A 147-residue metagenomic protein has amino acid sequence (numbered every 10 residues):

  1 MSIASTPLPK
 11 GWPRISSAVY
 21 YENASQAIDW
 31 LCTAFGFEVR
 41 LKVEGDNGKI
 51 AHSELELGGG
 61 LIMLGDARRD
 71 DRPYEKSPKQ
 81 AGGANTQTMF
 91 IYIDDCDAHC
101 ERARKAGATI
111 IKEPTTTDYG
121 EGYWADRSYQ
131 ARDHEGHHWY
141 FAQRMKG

Functional and structural regions predicted by a protein language model:
M1-A18, I28-D29, F35-R132, F141-G147: Vicinal oxygen chelate
Y20-N23: Short, surface-exposed ligand-recognition loops at beta-strand->loop->(often short) alpha-helix junctions that present
E135: Active-site His/Glu-centered metal-binding helix of metallohydrolases
